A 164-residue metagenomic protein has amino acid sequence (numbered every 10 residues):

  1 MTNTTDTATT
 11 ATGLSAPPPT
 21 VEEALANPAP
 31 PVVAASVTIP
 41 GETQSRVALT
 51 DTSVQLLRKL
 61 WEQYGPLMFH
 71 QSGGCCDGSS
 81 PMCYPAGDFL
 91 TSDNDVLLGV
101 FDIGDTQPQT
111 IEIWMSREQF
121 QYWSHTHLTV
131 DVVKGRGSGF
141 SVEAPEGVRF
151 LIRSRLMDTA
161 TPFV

Functional and structural regions predicted by a protein language model:
M1-V164: Domain-level signature for proteins that mediate thiol-based redox and metal-cofactor handling
